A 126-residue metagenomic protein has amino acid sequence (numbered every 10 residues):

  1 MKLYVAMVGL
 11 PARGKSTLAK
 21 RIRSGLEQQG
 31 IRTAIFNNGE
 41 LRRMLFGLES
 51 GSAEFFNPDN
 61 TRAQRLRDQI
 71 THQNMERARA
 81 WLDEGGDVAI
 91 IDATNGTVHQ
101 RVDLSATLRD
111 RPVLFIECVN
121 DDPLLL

Functional and structural regions predicted by a protein language model:
M1-L126: Glycine-rich phosphate-binding loop of ATP-dependent small-molecule kinases
